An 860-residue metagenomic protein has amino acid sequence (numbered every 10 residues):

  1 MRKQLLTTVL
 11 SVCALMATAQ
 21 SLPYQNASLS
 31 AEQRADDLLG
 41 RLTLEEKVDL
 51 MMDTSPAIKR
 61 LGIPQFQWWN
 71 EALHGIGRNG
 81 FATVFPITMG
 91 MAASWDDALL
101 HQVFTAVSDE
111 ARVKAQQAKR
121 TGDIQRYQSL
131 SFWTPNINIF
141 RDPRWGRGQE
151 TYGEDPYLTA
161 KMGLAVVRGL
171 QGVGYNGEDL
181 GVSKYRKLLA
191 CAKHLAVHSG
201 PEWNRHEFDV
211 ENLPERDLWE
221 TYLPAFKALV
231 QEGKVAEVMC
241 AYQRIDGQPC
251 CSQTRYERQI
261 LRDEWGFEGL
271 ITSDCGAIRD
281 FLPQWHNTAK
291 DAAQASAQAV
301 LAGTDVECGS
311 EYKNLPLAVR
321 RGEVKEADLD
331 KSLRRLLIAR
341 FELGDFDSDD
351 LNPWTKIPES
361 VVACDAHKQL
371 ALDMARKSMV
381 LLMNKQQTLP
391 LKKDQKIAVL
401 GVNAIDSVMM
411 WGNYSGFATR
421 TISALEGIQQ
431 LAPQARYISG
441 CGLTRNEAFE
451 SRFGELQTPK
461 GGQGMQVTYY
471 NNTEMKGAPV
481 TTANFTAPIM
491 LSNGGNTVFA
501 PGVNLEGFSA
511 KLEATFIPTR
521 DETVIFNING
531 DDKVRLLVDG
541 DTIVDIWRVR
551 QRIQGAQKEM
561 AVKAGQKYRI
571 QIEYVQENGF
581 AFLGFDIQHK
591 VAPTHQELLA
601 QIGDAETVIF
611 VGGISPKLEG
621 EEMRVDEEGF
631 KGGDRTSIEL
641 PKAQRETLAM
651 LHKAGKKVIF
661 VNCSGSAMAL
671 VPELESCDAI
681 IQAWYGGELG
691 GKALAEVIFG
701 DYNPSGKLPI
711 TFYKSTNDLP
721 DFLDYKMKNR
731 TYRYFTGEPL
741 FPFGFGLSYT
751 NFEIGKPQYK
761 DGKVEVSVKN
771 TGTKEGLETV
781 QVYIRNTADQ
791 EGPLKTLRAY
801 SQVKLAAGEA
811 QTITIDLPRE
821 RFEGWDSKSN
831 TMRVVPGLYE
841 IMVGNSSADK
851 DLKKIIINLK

Functional and structural regions predicted by a protein language model:
M1-L22: Bacterial Sec-dependent N-terminal signal peptides
Q4-L5, A111, T812, K854-I855: Intrinsic disorder/low-complexity segments enriched in polar/small residues
A19-I525, N529-W825, T831-D849: Glycoside hydrolase catalytic-domain context in secreted enzymes
K850-K860: Short beta-strand elements
